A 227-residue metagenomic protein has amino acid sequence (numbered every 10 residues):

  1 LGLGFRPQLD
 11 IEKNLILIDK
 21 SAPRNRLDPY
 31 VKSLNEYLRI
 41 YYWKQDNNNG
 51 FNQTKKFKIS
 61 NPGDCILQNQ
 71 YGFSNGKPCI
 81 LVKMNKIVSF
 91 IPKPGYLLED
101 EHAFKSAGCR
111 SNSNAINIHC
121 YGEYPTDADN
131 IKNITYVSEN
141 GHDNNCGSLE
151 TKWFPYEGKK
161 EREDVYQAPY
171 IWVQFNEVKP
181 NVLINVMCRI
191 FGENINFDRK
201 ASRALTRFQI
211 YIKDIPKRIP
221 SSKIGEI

Functional and structural regions predicted by a protein language model:
L1-T126: Intrinsically disordered, low-complexity juxtamembrane tails/stalks of eukaryotic membrane proteins
N61-G63, D164-V173: Short linear interaction motifs
C65-N69, E157-K160, W172-Q174, N196: Eukaryotic intrinsically disordered and solvent-exposed regulatory patches
L97-E99, Y166, G192: Long, low-hydrophobicity, acidic/polar, solvent-exposed interaction domains
R110-A115, V137, G147, I224-I227: Non-transmembrane, solvent-exposed beta-strand/loop segments in proteins with extracellular/lumenal exposure or large
N117-A168: Extended, solvent-exposed segments with strong compositional bias
P169-I227: Compact beta-sheet-dominated globular domain cores
